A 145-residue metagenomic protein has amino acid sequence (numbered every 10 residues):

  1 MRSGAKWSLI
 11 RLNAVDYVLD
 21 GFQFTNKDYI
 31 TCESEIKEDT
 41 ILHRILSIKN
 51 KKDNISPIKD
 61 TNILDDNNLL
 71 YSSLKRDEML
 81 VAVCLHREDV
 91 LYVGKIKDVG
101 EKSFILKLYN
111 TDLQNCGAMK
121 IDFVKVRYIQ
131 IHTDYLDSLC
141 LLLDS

Functional and structural regions predicted by a protein language model:
M1-S3, Y92-D98: Short beta-strand-centered aromatic/proline hotspots
G4-A5, G100-E101, F123: Residue-level signal for tight coil/turn positions that link beta-strands
K6-I10, S103-L106: Short aromatic-glycine-enriched beta-strand elements
L9, N13-D89, N110-K120, K125-S145: Short glycine-rich, low-complexity segments
